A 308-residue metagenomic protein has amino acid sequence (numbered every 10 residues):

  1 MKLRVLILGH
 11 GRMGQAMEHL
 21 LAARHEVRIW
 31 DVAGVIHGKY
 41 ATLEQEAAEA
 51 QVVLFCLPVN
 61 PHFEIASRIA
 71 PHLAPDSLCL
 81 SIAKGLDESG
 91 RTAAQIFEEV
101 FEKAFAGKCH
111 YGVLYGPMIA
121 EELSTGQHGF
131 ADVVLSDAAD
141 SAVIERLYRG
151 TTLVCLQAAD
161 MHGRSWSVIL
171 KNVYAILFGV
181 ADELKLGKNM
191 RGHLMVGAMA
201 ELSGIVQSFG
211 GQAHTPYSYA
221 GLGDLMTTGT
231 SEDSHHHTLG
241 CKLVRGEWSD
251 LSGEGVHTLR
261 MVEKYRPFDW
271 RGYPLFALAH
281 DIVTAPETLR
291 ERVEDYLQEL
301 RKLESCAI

Functional and structural regions predicted by a protein language model:
M1-E49, R68: NAD(P)+-binding Rossmann beta1-loop-alpha1 motif at the extreme N-terminus of oxidoreductases
K2, F178-G179, Q207-I308: NAD(P)-dependent Rossmann-like dehydrogenase/reductase catalytic/cofactor-binding core
L3, S77, G129: Nucleotide donor/acceptor-binding cores
L8, R12, A16, N60 (+13 more regions): Conserved active-site and cofactor/substrate-binding residues in soluble primary-metabolism enzymes
A47-G126, I144: Rossmann-like NAD(P)(H) cofactor-binding subdomain of soluble oxidoreductases
H72, V100-H110, H128-T215: Internal alpha-helical scaffold of NAD(P)-dependent oxidoreductase catalytic cores
S81, H110-Y115, C155-A159, Y217 (+1 more regions): General beta-strand structural signal in soluble alpha/beta enzymes
